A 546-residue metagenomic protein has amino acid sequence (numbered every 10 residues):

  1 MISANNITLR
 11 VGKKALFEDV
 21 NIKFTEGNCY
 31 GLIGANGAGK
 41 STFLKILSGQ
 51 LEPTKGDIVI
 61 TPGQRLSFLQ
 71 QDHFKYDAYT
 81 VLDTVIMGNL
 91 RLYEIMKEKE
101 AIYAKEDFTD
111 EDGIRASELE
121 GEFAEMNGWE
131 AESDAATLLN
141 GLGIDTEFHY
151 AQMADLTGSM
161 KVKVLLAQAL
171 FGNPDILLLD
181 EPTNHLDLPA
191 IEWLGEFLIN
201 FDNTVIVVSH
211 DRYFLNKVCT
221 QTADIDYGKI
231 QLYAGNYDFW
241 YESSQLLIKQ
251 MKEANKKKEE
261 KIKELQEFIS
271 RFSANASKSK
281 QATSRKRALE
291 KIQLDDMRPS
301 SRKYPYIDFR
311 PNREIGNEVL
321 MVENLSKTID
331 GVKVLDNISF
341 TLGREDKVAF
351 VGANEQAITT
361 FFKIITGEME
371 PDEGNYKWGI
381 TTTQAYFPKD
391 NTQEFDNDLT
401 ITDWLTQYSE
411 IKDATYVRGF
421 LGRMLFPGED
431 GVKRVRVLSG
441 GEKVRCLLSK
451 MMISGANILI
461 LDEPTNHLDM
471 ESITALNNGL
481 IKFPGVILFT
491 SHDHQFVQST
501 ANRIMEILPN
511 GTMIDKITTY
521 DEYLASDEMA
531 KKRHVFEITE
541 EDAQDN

Functional and structural regions predicted by a protein language model:
M1-N255, F309-N546: ABC ATP-binding cassette signature C-motif
K99, E106, F123, E130 (+6 more regions): Leucine-rich amphipathic alpha-helices with coiled-coil/heptad-repeat character
A136-L142, E267-R271, R287-I292: Short amphipathic coiled-coil heptad-repeat segments
M251-L265, R271, K278-R287, K303 (+1 more regions): ABC ATPase nucleotide-binding domains
R285-K303, K347: ABC transporter TMD-NBD coupling linker
R298-E314: Short, flexible cytosolic linker that couples an ABC transmembrane/permease module to its adjacent nucleotide-binding
